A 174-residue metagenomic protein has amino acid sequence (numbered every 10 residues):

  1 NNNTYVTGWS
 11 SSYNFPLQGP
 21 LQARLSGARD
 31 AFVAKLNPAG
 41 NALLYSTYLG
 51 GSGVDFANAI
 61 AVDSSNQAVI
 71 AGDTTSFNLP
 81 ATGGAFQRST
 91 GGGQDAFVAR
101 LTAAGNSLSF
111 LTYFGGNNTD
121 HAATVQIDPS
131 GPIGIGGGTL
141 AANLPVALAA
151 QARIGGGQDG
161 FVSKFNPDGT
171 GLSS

Functional and structural regions predicted by a protein language model:
N1-S174: A sequence-level/structural motif corresponding to short, flexible coil/turn segments enriched in small polar residues
